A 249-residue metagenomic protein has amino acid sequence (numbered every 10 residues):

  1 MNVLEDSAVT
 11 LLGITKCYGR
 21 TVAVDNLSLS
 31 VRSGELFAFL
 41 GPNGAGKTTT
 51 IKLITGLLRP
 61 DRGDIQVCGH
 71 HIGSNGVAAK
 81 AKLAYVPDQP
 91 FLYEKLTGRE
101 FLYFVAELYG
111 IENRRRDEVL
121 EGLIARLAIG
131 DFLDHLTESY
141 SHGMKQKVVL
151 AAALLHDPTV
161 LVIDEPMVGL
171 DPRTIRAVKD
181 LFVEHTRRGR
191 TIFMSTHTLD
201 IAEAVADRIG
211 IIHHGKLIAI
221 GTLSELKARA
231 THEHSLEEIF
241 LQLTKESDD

Functional and structural regions predicted by a protein language model:
Y103, E107, E112-F132: Conserved ABC ATPase "signature" region
L136-Y140: Conserved ABC ATPase signature
D157: Conserved catalytic motifs of ABC-family nucleotide-binding domains
L161-E165: Catalytic Walker B motif of ABC-type/P-loop ATPase nucleotide-binding domains
I175-R188: Helical segment within the ABC ATPase nucleotide-binding domain
I220-G221: ABC ATPase "signature
